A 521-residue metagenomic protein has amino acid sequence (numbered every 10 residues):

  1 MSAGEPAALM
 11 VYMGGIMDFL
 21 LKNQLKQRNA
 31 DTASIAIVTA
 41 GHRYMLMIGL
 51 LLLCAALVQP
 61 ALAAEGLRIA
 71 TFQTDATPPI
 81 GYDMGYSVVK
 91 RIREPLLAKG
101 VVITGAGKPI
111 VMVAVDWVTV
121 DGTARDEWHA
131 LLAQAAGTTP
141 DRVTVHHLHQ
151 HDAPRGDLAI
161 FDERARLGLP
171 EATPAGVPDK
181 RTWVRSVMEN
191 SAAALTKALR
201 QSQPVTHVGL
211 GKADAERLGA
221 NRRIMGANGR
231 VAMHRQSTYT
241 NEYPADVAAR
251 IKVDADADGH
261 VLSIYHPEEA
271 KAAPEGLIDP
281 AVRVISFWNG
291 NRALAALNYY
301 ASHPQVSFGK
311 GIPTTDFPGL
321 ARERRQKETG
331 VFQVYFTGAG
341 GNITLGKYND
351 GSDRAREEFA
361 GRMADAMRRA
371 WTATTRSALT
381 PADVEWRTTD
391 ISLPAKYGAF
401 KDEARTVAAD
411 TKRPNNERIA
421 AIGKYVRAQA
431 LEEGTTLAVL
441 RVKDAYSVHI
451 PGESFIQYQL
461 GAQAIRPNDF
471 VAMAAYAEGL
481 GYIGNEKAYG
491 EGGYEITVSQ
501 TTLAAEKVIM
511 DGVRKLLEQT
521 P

Functional and structural regions predicted by a protein language model:
M1-S2, A7-H42: N-terminal secretory signal peptides that target proteins for export/translocation
Y44-L57: Bacterial N-terminal signal peptides
V58-A63: Sec/Tat signal peptide C-region and signal peptidase I cleavage site
A64-V331, A339, Y348, D353-E358 (+2 more regions): Conserved beta-alpha junction segments in alpha/beta enzyme cores
N342: Active-site clefts of carbohydrate-active enzymes
